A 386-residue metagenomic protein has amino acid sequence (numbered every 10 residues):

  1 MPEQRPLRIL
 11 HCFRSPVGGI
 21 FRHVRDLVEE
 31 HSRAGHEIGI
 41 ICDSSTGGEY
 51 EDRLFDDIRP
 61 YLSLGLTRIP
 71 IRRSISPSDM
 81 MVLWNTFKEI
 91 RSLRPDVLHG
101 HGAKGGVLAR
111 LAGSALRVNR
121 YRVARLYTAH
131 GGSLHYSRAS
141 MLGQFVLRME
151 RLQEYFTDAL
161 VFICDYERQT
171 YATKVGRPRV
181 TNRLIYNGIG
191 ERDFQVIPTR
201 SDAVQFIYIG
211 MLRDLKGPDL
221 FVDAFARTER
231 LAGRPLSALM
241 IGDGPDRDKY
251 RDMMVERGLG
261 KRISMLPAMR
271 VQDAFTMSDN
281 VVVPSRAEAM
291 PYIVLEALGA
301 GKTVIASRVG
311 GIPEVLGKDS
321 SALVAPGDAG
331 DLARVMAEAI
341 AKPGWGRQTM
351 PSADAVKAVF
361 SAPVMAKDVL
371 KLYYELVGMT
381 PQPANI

Functional and structural regions predicted by a protein language model:
H11-S78, T170, L184, G244: N-terminal strand-loop element at the rim of the active site of nucleotide-sugar-dependent glycosyltransferases
F21-E29, V204, Y208-R227, P245-R251 (+1 more regions): A conserved mid-protein helix/loop that constitutes part of the nucleotide-sugar donor-binding site
I75, A172-T173, R179-V204, T380: Acidic anion/phosphate-binding donor-loop and adjacent secondary structure in glycosyltransferase catalytic cores
S78-W84, A124, L134-L152, F156: Nucleotide-sugar donor phosphate/pyrophosphate-binding loop at the beta->alpha transition of glycosyltransferases
D246-K249, L259-A268, A274: Active-site donor-binding acidic/aromatic loop of nucleotide-activated sugar and phosphosugar transferases involved
R286: Aromatic "clamp/platform" in nucleotide-sugar-dependent glycosyltransferases that forms part of the donor/acceptor
T303-A306: Short hydrophobic beta-strand element within catalytic cores of glycosyltransferases and related nucleotide-activated
K318-G330, A337-P343: Conserved acidic donor-binding segment of nucleotide-sugar-dependent glycosyltransferases
